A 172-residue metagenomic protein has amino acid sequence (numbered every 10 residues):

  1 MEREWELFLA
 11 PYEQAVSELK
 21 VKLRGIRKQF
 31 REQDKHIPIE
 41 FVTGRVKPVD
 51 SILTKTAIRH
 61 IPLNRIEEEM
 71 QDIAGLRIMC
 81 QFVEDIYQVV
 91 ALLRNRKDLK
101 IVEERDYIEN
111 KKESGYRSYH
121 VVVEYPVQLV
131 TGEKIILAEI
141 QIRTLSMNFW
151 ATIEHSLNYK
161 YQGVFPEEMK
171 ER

Functional and structural regions predicted by a protein language model:
M1-E69: Charge-rich, low-complexity segments
L7, R77, Q81: Conserved aromatic-histidine-acidic binding/catalytic patches
E67, C80-R172: Long beta-strand-rich cores associated with HINT superfamily self-processing modules
D72-L76: Short amphipathic alpha-helical segments
